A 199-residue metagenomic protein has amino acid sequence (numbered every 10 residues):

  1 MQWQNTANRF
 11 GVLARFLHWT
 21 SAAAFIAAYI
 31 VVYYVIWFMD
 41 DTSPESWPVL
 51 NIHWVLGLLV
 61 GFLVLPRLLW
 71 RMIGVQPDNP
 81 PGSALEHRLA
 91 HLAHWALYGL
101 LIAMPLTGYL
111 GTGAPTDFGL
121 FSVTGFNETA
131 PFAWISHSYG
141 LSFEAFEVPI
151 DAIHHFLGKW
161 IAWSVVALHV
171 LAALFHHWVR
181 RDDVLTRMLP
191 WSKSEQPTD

Functional and structural regions predicted by a protein language model:
M1-D199: Membrane-embedded alpha-helical bundles that constitute the cytochrome b-like, heme-associated redox core of multi-pass
